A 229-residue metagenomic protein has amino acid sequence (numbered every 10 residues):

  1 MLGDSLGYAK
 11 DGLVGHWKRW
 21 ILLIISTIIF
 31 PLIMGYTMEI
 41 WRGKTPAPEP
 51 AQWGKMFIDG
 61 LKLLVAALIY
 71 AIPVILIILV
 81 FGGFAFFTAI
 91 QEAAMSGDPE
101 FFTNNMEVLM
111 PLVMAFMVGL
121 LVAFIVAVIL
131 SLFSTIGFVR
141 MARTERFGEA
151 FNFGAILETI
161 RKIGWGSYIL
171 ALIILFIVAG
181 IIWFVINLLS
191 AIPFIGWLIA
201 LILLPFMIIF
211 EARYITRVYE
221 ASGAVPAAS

Functional and structural regions predicted by a protein language model:
G3-S26, P50-L76, F133-F184, R213 (+1 more regions): Interfacial aromatic "cap" segments that immediately flank transmembrane helices in multipass membrane proteins
R19-R42, D59-S131: Short, small/hydrophobic-residue-rich motifs at membrane-helix boundaries and re-entrant hairpins of integral membrane
L22-R42, M110-A150, G180-P226: Selective recognition of hydrophobic, aromatic-rich stretches within alpha-helical transmembrane segments of polytopic
M38-M56: Membrane-interface amphipathic/juxtamembrane segments adjacent to transmembrane helices
P46, F87-T88, I173: Short, surface-exposed linear patches
I77-A85, F176-I182, F194-W197: Short alpha-helical linear motifs
